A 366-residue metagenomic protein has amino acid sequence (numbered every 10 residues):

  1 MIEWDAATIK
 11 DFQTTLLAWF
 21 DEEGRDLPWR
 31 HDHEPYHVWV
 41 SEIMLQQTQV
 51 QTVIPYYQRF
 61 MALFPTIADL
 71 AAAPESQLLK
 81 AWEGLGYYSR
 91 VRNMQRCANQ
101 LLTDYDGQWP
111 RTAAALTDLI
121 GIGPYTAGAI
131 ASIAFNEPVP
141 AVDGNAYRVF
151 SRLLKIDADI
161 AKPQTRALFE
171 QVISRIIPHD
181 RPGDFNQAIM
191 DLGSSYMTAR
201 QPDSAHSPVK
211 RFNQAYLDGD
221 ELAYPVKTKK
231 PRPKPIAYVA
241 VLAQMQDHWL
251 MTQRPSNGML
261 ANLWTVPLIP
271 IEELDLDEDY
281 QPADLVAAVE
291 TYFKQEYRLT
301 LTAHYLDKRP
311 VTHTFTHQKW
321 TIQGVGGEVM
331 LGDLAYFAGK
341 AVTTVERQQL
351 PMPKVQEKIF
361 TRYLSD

Functional and structural regions predicted by a protein language model:
M1-G24, S194-D366: Intrinsically disordered, low-complexity, charged terminal extensions of DNA damage-control enzymes
I2-A7, T15, W19-D203, V209-D218: Catalytic cores of DNA base-excision repair glycosylases
